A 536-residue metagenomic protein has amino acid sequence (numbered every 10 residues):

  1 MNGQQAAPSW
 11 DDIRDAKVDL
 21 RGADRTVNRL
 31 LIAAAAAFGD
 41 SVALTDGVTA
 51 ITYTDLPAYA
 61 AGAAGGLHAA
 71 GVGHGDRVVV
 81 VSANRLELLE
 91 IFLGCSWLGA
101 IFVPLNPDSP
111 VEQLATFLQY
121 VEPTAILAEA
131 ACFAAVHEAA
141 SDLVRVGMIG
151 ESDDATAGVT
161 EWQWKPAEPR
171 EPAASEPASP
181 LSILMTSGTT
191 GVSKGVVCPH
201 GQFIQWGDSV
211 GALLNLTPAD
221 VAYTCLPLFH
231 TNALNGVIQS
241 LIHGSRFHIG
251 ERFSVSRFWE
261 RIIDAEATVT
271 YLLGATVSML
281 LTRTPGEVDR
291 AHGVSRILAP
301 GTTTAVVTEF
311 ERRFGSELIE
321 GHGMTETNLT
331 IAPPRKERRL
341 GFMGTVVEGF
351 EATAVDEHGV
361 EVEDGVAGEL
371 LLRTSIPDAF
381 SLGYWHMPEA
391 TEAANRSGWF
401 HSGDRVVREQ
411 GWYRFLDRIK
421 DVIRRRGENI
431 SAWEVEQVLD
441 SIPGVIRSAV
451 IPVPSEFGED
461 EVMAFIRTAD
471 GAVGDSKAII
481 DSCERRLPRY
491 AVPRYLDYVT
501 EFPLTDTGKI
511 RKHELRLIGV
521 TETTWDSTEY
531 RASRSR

Functional and structural regions predicted by a protein language model:
A23, I32, D40-R85, L89-L93 (+3 more regions): Conserved AMP-binding/adenylate-forming core of the ANL superfamily
D24, D153, A167-M185, V192 (+1 more regions): Conserved pre-ATP/AMP-binding loop-to-beta segment of ANL
T52-T54, L181-Q205: Conserved AMP-binding A3 loop
S109, I126-A128, A352, L372-P377 (+5 more regions): AMP-binding/adenylate-forming catalytic core of the ANL superfamily
A131-P177, T284, R531: ANL superfamily adenylate-forming
I204-V221, F229-T268, M279, R283: Conserved AMP-binding/adenylation subdomain of ANL enzymes
I242, E260, D264-L272, L281-L340 (+2 more regions): Gly/Ser/Thr-rich phosphate-binding loop
P488-K509, A532-R536: AMP-binding/adenylate-forming catalytic domain of the ANL superfamily
